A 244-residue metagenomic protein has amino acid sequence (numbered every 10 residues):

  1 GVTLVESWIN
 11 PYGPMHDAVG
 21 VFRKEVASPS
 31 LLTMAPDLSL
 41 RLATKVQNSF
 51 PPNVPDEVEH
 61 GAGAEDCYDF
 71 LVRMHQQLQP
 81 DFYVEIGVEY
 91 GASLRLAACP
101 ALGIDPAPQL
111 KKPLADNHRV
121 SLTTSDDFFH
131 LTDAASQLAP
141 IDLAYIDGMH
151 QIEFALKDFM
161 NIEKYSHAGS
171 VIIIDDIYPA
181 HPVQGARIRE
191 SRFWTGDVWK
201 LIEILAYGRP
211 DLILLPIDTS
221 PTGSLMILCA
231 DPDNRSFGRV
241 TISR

Functional and structural regions predicted by a protein language model:
V2-G13, I213-S220: Conserved S-adenosyl-L-methionine
G13, V26-S28, D233: Residues that cap or initiate secondary-structure elements
P14-V21, P221-L225: Short hydrophobic/aromatic beta-strand or adjacent loop that forms the aromatic wall/cage of a ligand/substrate-binding
V19, V26-D37: Hydrophobic helical membrane-anchoring modules
F22-E25, L228-A230: Active-site beta-strand termini and strand-to-loop segments that position acidic
E25-V26, L205: Residue-level detector of intrinsically disordered/flexible regions characterized by low predicted structural confidence
L32-Y145, M149-I173, I177-R244: A short alpha-helical cap/connector motif
